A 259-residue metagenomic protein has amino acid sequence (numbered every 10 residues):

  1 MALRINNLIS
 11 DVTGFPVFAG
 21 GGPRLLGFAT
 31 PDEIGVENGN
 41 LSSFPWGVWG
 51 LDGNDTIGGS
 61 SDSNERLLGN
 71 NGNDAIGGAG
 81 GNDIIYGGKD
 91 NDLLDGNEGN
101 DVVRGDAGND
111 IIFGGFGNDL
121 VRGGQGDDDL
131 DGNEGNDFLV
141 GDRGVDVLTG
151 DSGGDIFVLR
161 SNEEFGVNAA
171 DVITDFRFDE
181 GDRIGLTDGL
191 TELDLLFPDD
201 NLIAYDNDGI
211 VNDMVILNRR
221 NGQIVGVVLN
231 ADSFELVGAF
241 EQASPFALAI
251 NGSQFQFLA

Functional and structural regions predicted by a protein language model:
M1-G14, F18, P23, D199-A259: Low-complexity acidic/polar repeat-biased segments
A2-G39, V48-W49, G58: Extended, small-residue-rich solenoid/repeat segments and analogous flexible loops that form exposed scaffolds
P31, G35-W49, N54-F197: Acidic, glycine-rich calcium-binding repeat modules characteristic of RTX/beta-roll and related beta-solenoid repeat
